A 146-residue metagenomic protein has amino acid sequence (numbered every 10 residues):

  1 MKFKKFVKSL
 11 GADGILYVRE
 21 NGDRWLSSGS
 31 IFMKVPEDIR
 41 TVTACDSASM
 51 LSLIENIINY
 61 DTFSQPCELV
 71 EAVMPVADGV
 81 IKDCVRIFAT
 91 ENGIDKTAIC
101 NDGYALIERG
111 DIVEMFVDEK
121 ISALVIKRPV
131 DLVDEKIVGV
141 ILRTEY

Functional and structural regions predicted by a protein language model:
M1-A12: Short, flexible domain-boundary/linker segments around small modular repeats
F6, N21, S28-F32, P36-D38 (+1 more regions): C-terminal functional regions that serve as terminal interaction/effector modules
